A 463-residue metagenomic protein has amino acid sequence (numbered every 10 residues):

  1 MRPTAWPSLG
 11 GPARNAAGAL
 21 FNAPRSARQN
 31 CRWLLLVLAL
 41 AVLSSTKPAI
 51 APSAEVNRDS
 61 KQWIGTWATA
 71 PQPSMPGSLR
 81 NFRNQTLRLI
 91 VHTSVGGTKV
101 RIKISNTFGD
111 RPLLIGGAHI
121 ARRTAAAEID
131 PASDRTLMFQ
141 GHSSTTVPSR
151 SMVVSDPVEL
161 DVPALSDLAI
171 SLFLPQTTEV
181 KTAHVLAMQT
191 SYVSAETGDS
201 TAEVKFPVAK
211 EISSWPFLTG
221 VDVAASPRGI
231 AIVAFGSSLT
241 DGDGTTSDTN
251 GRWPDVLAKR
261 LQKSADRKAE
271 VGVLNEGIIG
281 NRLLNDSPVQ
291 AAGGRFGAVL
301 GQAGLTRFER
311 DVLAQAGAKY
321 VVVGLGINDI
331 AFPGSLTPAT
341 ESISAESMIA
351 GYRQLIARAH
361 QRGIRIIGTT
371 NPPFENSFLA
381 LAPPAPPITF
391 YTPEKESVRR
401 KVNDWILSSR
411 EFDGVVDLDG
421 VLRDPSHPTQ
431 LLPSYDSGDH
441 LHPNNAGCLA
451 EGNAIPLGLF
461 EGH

Functional and structural regions predicted by a protein language model:
M1, N22, L35-F235, T240-T249 (+2 more regions): N-terminal secretory targeting modules
A5-A16, L20-L35: Bacterial N-terminal signal peptides that target proteins for export
A231-G236, T240, V271-G277, K319-G324 (+3 more regions): Structural recognition of the beta-strand scaffold that forms the well-ordered cores of secreted hydrolase catalytic
T245, R282-E346: Oxyanion-hole/transition-state-stabilizing segment in secreted/luminal serine hydrolases and related acyltransferases
D248-L284, G294-T306: Phosphate-binding active sites in nucleotide-utilizing proteins
R282, P288-G297, G301, A331-P333 (+1 more regions): Catalytic His-Asp segment of secreted/periplasmic serine-dependent ester chemistry enzymes
L305, M348, Y352, R399 (+1 more regions): Aromatic/hydrophobic pocket-lining residues that form the small-molecule binding cavity in soluble enzyme cores
R353-H360: Surface-exposed amphipathic alpha-helices with a cationic face
